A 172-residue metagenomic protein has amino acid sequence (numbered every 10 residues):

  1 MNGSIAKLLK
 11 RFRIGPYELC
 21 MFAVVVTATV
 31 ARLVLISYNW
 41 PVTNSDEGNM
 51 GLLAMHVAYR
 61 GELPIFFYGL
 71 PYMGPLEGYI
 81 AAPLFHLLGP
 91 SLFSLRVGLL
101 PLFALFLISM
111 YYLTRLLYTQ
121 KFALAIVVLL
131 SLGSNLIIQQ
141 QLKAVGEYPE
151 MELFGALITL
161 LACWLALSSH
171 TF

Functional and structural regions predicted by a protein language model:
M1-I14, T171-F172: Membrane-interfacial, low-structure loops and terminal tails that flank and connect transmembrane helices in multi-pass
Y17-T43: Transmembrane signal-anchor helices characteristic of membrane glycosylation enzymes that use polyprenol
E18-V24, M110-N135, L153, S169-T171: Transmembrane-helix signature of polytopic, membrane-embedded enzymes that assemble or transfer cell-envelope glycans
V26-T29, V97-Y118, I137, L157-L160: Transmembrane-helix motifs of polytopic, lipid-linked glycan transferases
L33-S37, I65, L92-R96, F103-F106 (+2 more regions): Aromatic- and kink-enriched transmembrane "portal" helix at the membrane-lumen/periplasm boundary that abuts
L35-S45, A58-F93: Membrane-proximal lumenal/periplasmic loop motifs of glycosylation machinery
L53, Y79, P83, Y112-L113 (+2 more regions): A residue-level signal for alpha-helical anchor/packing sites in multi-pass solute transporters
I158-F172: Membrane-interface transmembrane helices that cradle and orient dolichyl/undecaprenyl
